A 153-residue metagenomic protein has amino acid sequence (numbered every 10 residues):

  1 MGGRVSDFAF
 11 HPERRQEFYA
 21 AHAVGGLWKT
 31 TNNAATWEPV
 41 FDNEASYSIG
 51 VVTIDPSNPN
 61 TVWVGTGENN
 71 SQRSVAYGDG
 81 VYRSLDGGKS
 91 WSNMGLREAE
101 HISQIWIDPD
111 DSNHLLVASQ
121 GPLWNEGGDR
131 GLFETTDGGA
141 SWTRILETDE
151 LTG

Functional and structural regions predicted by a protein language model:
M1-G153: Beta-propeller blade termini and top-face loops
